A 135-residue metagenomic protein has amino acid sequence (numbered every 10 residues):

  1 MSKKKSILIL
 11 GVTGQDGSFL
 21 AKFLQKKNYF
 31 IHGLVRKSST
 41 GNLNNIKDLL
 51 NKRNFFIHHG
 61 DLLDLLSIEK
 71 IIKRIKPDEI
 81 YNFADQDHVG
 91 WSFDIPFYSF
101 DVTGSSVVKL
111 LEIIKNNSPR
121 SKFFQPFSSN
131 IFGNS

Functional and structural regions predicted by a protein language model:
M1-S135: N-terminal Rossmann-like NAD(P)+-binding domain of SDR-like oxidoreductases, especially those catalyzing
